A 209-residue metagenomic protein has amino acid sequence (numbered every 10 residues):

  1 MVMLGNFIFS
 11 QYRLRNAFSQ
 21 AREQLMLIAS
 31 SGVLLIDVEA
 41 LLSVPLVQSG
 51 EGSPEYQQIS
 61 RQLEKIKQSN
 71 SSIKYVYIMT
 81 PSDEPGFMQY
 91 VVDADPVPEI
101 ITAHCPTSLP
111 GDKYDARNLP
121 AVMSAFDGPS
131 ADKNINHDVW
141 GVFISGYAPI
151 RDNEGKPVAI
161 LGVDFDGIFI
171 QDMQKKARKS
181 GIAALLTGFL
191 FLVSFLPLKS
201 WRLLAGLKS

Functional and structural regions predicted by a protein language model:
M1-Y12, I182-K199: Extreme N-terminal signal-anchor transmembrane helix of membrane signaling/transducer proteins, especially in bacteria
I8-S43, Q58, F165: Membrane-proximal extracytoplasmic alpha-helices
L14, F18-S19, L196-S209: Cytoplasmic juxtamembrane amphipathic helix immediately C-terminal to a transmembrane segment
I36-E84, Q89-V92: Extracytoplasmic/periplasmic helical hairpin of the input-sensing domain located between the first two N-terminal
A94-N136: Extracytoplasmic/periplasmic sensor domains and loops in membrane signaling proteins
S130-A131, W140-P149: A short beta-strand signature within small-molecule sensing/ligand-binding domains used in signal transduction
G146-I170: Short, hydrophobic beta-strand elements of compact beta-sandwich sensory domains
D166-L185: Membrane-interface helix-start motif
